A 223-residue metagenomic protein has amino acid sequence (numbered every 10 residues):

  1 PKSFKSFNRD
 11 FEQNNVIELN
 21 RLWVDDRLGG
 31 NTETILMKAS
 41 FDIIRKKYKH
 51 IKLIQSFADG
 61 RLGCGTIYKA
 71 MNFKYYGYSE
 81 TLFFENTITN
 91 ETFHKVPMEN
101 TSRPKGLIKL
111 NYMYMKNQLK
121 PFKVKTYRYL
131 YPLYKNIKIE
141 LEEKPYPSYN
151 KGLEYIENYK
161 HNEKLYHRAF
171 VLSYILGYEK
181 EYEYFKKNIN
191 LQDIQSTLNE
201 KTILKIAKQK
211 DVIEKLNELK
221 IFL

Functional and structural regions predicted by a protein language model:
P1-P121, Y131, L172-Y174: Acyl-donor binding region in acyl/amide transferases
T92-P97, P145-P147, N190: Short, solvent-exposed coil/turn linker segments
K120, Y127, Y159: Aromatic/acidic, Gly/Pro-rich catalytic loop(s) in extracytoplasmic/lumenal soluble domains of multi-pass membrane
R128-K135: Conserved beta strand-loop-helix elements of the APE1-like EEP
L141-K187, S196, I221: Short, cationic low-complexity segments
F185, L191-L223: C-terminal non-catalytic accessory extensions
